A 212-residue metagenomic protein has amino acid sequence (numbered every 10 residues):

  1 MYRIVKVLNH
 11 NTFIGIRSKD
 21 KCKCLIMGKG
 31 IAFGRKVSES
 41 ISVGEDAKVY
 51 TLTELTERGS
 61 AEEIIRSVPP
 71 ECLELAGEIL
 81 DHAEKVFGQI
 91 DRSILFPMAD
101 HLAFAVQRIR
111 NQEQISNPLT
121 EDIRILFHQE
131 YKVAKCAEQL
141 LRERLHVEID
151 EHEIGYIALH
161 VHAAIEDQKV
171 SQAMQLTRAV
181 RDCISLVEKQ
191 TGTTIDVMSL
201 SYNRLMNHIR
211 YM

Functional and structural regions predicted by a protein language model:
M1-M212: A cross-family "folded-core" feature that marks the main globular domain of proteins
